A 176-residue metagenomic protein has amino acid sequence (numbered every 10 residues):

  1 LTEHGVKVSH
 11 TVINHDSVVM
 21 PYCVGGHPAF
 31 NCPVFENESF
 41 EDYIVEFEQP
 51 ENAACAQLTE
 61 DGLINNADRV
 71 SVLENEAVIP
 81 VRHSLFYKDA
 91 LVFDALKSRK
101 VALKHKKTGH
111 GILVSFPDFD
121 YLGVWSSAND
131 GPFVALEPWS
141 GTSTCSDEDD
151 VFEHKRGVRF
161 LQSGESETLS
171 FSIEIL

Functional and structural regions predicted by a protein language model:
L1-G5, D16, V34, H105 (+2 more regions): A short, structured loop/turn motif at beta-sheet edges
L1-P28: Acidic, contiguous internal or C-terminal segments within carbohydrate-active enzymes that form a structured patch used
V8, Y43, R99-V101, V134 (+1 more regions): Hydrophobic residues positioned within well-ordered beta-strands of beta-sheet architectures
H10, F160-L176: Short Pro-Gly-centered flexible turn/kink motifs
V19-M20, A29-F116: Active-site/ligand-binding surface loops and adjacent short beta/alpha elements that line catalytic pockets across
K104-T144: Glycine-rich active-site loops that engage anionic ligands at enzyme catalytic sites
S146-H154: Short, structured beta-strand/loop micro-motifs enriched in basic residues and often containing a Trp
